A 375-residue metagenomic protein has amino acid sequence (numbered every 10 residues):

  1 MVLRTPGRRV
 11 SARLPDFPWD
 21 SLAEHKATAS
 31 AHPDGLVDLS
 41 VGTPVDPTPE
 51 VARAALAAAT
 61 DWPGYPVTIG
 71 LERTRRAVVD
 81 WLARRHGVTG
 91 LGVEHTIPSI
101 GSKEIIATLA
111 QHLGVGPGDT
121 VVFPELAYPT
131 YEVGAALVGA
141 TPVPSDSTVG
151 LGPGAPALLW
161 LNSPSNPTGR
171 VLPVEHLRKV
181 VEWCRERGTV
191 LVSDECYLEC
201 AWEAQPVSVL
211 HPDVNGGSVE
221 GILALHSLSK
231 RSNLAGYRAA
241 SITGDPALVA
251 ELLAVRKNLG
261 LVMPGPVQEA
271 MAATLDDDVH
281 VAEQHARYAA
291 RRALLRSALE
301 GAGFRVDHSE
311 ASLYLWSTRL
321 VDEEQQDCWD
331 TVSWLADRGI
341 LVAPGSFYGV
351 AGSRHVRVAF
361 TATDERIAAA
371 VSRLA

Functional and structural regions predicted by a protein language model:
T5-G101, T274-L275: N-terminal small-domain helix-loop-helix segment of the aminotransferase-like
W62-W183, E199-C200, A204-G217, L223: Conserved core of the PLP fold type I
F123, P144, S193, V342-P344: Hydrophobic residues in well-ordered beta-strands that form the structural core
V138, E186-R187, A302, R338: Helix C-cap/helix->beta junction micro-motif
N215-A289: Conserved core segment of the aminotransferase class I/II
Q268, A272, Y288-R296, V306-R319 (+1 more regions): Conserved glycine-rich beta-strand-loop-beta hairpin in the small C-terminal domain of fold type I
E324-D327, D337-A343, Y348-A375: PLP-dependent enzyme catalytic core of the Aspartate aminotransferase-like
